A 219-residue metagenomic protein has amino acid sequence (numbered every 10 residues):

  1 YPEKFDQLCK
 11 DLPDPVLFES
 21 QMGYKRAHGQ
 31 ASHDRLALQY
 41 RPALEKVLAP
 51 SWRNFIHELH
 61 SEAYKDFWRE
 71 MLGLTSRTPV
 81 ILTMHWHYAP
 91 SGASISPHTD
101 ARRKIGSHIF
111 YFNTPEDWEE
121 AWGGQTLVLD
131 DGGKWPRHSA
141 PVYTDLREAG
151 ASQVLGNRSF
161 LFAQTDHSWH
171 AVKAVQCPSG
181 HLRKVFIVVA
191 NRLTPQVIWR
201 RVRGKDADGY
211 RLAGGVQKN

Functional and structural regions predicted by a protein language model:
Y1-E70: Non-heme Fe(II)/2-oxoglutarate
A27-D34, A89-P90, D206-A213: Amphipathic alpha-helical surface "interface" segments used for docking/oligomerization or membrane association within
R41-H60, K65-R201: Catalytic core of non-heme Fe(II) oxygenases with the double-stranded beta-helix
G133-R137, R203-N219: Short, cationic low-complexity segments
